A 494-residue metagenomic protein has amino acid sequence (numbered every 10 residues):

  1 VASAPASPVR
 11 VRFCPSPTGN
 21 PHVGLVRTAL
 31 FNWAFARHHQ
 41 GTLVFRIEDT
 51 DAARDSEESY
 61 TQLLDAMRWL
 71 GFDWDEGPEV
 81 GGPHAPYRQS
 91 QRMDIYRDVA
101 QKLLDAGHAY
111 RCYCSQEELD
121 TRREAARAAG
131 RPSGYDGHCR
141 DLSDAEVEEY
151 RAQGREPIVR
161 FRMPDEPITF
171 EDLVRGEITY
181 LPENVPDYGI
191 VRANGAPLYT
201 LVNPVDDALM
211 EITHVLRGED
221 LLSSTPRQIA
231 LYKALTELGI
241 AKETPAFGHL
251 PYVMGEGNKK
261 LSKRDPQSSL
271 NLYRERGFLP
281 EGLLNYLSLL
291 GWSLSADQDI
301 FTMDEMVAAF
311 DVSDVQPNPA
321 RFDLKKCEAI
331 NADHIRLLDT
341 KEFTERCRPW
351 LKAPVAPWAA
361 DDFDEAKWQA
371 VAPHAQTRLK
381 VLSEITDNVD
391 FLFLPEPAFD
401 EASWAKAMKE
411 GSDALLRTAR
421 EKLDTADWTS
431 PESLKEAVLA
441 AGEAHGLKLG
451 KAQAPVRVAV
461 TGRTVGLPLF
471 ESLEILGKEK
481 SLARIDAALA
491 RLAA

Functional and structural regions predicted by a protein language model:
A2-A129, S224-K233, L238-K242, G282: N-terminal Rossmann-like or analogous alpha/beta NTP/dinucleotide-binding catalytic cores that position adenine
V11-P17, F45-D49, M210-L216, S268 (+2 more regions): Glycine- and acidic
N32, L63, L103, G107 (+8 more regions): Residue-level signal for inorganic ion chemistry
P86-S90, Y113, V191-A193, M210-L221 (+4 more regions): Conserved phosphate-binding loops in nucleotide/dinucleotide-binding enzymes
Y110-R111, S115-H249, M254-L261, S269 (+1 more regions): Active-site cores that bind ATP or allylic diphosphates and position pyrophosphate for catalysis
Y286-L287, N331, A372-L379, V438 (+2 more regions): Short alpha-helical scaffolding segments that buttress acidic/His motifs in well-ordered protein cores
T340-H445: Small-residue-rich helix-loop
E432-L492: Charged substrate- and nucleic-acid-binding regions of tRNA-handling and nucleotidyl-transfer enzymes, centered on
